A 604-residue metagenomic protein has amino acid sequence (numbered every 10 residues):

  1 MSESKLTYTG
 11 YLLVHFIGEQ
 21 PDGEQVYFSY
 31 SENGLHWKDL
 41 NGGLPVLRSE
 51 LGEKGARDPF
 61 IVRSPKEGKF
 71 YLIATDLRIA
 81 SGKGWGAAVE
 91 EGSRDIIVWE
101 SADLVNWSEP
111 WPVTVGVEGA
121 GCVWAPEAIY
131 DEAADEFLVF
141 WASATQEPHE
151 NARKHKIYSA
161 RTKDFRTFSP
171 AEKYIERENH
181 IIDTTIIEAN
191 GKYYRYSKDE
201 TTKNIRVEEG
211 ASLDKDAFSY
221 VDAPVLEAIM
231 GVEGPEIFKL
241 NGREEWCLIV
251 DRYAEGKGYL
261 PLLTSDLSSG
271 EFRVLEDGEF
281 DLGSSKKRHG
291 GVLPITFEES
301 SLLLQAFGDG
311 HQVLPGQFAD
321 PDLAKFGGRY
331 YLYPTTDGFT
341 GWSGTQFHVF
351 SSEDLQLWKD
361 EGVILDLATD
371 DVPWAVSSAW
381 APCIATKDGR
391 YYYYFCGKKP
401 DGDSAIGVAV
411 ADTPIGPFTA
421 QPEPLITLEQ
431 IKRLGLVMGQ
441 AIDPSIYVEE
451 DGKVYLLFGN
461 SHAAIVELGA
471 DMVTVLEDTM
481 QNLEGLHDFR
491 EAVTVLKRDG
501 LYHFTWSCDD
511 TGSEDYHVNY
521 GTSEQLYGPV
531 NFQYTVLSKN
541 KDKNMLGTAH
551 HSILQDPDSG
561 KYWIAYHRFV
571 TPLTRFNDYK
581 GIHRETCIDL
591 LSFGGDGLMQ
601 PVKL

Functional and structural regions predicted by a protein language model:
M1-L604: Carbohydrate-active catalytic/glycan-binding domains of CAZyme proteins, especially the secreted or lumenal ectodomains
